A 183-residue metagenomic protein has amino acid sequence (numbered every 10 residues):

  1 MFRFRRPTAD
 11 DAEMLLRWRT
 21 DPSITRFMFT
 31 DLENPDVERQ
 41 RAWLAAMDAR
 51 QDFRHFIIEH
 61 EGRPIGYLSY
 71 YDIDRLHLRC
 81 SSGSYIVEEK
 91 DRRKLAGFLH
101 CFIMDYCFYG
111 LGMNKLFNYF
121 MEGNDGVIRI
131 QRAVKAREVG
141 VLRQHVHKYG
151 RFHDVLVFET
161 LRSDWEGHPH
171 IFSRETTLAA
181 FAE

Functional and structural regions predicted by a protein language model:
M1-A12, T20-D21, E59-E183: Acyl-donor (CoA/ACP) binding surface of acyl/acetyltransferases
A9-L16, V37, R41, A45: An amphipathic alpha-helix signature
R17-D21, T30, A46, A133: Residues within well-ordered alpha-helical secondary structure of globular protein domains
S23-A42: Conserved GNAT-fold acetyl-CoA-binding loop/helix
S23-I24, D52-F53, G112: Generic structural signal for secondary-structure transition and capping sites
R26-M28, H55-F56, H168-P169: Short, hydrophobic secondary-structure boundary micro-motifs
N34-E38, A46-D48, I86-V87, R174-E175: Juxtamembrane/interface motifs at transmembrane-helix termini
A45-I57, G66: A short helix-loop-beta-strand connector motif used in the catalytic cores of GNAT acetyltransferases and, in some
